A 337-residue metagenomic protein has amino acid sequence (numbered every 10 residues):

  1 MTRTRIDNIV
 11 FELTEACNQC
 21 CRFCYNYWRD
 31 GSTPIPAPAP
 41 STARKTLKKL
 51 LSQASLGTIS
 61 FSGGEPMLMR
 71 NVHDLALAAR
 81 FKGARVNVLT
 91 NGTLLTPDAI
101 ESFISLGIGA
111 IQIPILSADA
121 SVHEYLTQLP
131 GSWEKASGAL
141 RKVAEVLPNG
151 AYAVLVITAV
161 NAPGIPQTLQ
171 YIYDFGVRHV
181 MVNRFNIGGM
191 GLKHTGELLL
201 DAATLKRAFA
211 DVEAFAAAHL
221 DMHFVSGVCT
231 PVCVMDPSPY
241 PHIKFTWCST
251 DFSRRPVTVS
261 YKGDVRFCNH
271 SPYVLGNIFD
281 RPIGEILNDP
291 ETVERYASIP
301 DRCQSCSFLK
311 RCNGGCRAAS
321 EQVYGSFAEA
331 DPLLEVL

Functional and structural regions predicted by a protein language model:
M1-A110: Conserved alpha-helical substructure of the radical SAM core
M1-R5, V265, N269-L337: Flexible mid-to-C-terminal extensions adjoining Fe-S/redox cofactors in radical SAM and related proteins
L13, C17-C20, V225, C229 (+5 more regions): Secretory pathway export signals and precursors
C20, C24, M69, D98 (+5 more regions): Residues that scaffold the ATP/ADP-binding catalytic core of kinase and kinase-like folds
R29, G64, L116, F185 (+1 more regions): Flexible loop residues that form catalytic and substrate-binding hotspots at small-molecule/glycan-binding clefts
T33, P38, S105-L106, A110 (+3 more regions): Radical SAM enzyme [4Fe-4S]-AdoMet core and its adjacent flexible, acidic and glycine-rich loops/tails across
P40, R44, M69, T96-P97 (+6 more regions): Structural motif corresponding to alpha-helix initiation and N-cap regions
